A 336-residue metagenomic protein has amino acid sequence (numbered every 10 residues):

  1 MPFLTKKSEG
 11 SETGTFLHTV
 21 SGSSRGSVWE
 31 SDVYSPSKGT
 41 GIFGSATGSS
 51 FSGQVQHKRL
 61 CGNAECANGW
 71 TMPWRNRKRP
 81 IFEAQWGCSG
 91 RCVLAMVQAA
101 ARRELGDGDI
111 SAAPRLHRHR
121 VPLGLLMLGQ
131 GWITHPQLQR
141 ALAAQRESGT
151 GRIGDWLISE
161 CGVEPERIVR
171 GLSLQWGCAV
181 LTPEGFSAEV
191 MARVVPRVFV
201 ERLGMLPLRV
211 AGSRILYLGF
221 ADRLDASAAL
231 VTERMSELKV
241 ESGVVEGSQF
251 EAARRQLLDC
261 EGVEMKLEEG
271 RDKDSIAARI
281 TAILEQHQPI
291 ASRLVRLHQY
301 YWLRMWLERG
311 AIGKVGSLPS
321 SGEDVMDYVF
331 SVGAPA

Functional and structural regions predicted by a protein language model:
L4, S37-Q54, C161-R234, E268-W302 (+1 more regions): Polyanionic, low-complexity intrinsically disordered segments
T47-S49, D109-R118, Q139-R146: Short, recurring structural edge motifs at helix starts
K58-C66, C88: Short cysteine-rich clusters marking metal-coordination/redox-active sites
E65-W74, C92-M96: Cys/His-rich microdomains that often coordinate metals
M72-Q85: Short linker/helix segments within small regulatory modules
Q85-D107: Short metal-binding segments enriched for Cys and/or His
V121-I133, R152-E164: Extracellular/lumenal glycan-associated surfaces
A252-E269: Short, low-order "capping/linker" segments at domain edges
